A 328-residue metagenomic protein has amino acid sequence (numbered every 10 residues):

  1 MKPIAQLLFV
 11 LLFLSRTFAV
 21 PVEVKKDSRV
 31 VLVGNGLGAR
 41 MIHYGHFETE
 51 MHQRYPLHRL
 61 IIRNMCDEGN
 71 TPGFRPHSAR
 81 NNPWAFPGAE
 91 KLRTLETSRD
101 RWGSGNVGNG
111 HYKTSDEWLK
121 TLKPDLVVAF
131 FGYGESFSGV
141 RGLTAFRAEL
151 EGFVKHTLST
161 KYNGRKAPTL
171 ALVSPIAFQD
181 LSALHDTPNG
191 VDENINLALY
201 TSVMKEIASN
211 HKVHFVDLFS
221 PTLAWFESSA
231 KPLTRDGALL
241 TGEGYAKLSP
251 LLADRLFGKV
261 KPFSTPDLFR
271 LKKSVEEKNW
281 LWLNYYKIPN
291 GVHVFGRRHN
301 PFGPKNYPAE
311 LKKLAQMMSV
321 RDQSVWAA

Functional and structural regions predicted by a protein language model:
K2-V10, R16: Sec-dependent signal peptide recognition, specifically the positively charged N-region followed immediately by
F18-G69, G73-W84, S115-K123, V127 (+1 more regions): Serine-esterase "nucleophile elbow" of acetyl-processing enzymes
K25-K26, I42, H46, N210 (+1 more regions): Conserved catalytic region of serine esterases and O-acyltransferases that act on ester linkages in lipids
V33, H43-G45, N82-R147, N284-G291 (+4 more regions): Oxyanion-hole/transition-state-stabilizing segment in secreted/luminal serine hydrolases and related acyltransferases
G36-R40, D67-G73, L126, G132-S138 (+2 more regions): Solvent-exposed loop/turn segments at secondary-structure junctions within structured extracellular/periplasmic domains
H43, F47, H111, S115 (+7 more regions): Stable alpha-helical elements in mature extracytoplasmic
L158-T169: A short helix->loop->beta-strand "cap" motif at the edges of active sites that frequently abuts
D180-L218: Substrate-gating cap/lid alpha-helix
